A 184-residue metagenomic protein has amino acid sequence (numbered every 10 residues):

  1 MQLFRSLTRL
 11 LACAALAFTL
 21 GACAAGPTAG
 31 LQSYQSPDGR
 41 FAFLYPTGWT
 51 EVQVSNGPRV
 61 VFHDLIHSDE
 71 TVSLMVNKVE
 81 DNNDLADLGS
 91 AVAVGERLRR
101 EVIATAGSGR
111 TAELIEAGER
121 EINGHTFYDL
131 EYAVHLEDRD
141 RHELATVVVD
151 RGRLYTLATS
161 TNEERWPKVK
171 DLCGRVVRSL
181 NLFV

Functional and structural regions predicted by a protein language model:
M1-A14: Bacterial N-terminal signal peptides that target proteins for export
T19-A22: C-terminal motif of bacterial Sec signal peptides marking the signal peptidase cleavage site
A24-P27: Bacterial signal peptide processing site
Q32-S36, G118-E121: Short acidic-hydrophobic surface loop/beta-edge motif
D38-G57: Proline-anchored loop/turn motifs at beta-strand termini and strand-loop-strand connectors
R40, L88-E96, E163-D171: Soluble non-cytosolic domains of exported or imported proteins
W49, R153-V184: Surface-exposed amphipathic alpha-helical segments
V52-V148, L154: Conserved polar/disulfide-associated segments of primarily extracytoplasmic proteins
